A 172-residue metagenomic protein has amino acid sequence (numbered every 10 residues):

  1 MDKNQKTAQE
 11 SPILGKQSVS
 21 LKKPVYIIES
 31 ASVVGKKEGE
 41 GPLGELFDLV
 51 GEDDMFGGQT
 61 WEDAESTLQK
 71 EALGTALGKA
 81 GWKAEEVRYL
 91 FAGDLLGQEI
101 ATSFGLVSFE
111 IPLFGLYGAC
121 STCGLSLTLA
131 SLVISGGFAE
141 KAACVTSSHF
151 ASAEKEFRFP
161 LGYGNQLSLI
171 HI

Functional and structural regions predicted by a protein language model:
M1-F114, I170: Conserved "HGTGT" condensation-loop signature of ketosynthase/thiolase-family condensing enzymes that catalyze
Q5-K16, G124-L125, E154-I170: Glycine-/small-residue-rich "gating" segment that lines the acyl/pantetheine channel and substrate pocket
Y26-I27, A143-V145: A structural signal for short, well-ordered beta-strand segments and their strand-loop junctions that often border
P42, G105, K141-A142, S148 (+1 more regions): Residue-level detector of alpha-helical recognition elements and their boundaries
G93-G97, C120-S121, T146-S152: Acidic, glycine-rich active-site loops and adjacent beta-strand->loop/helix elements that engage anionic groups
G105-P112, S131, S135, S152-I170: Cofactor- and metal-binding active-site motifs of prokaryotic enzymes that mediate redox/radical or nucleophilic
L116-C144: Active-site-proximal alpha-helical scaffold in enzymes
